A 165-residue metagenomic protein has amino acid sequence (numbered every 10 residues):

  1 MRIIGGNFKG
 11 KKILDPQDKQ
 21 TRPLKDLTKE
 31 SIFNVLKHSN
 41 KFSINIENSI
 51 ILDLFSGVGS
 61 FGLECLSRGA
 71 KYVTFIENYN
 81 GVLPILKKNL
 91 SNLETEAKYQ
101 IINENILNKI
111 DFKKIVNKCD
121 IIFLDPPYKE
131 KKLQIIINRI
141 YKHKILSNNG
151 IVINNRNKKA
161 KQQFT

Functional and structural regions predicted by a protein language model:
M1-T165: Class I S-adenosyl-L-methionine-dependent methyltransferase catalytic core
